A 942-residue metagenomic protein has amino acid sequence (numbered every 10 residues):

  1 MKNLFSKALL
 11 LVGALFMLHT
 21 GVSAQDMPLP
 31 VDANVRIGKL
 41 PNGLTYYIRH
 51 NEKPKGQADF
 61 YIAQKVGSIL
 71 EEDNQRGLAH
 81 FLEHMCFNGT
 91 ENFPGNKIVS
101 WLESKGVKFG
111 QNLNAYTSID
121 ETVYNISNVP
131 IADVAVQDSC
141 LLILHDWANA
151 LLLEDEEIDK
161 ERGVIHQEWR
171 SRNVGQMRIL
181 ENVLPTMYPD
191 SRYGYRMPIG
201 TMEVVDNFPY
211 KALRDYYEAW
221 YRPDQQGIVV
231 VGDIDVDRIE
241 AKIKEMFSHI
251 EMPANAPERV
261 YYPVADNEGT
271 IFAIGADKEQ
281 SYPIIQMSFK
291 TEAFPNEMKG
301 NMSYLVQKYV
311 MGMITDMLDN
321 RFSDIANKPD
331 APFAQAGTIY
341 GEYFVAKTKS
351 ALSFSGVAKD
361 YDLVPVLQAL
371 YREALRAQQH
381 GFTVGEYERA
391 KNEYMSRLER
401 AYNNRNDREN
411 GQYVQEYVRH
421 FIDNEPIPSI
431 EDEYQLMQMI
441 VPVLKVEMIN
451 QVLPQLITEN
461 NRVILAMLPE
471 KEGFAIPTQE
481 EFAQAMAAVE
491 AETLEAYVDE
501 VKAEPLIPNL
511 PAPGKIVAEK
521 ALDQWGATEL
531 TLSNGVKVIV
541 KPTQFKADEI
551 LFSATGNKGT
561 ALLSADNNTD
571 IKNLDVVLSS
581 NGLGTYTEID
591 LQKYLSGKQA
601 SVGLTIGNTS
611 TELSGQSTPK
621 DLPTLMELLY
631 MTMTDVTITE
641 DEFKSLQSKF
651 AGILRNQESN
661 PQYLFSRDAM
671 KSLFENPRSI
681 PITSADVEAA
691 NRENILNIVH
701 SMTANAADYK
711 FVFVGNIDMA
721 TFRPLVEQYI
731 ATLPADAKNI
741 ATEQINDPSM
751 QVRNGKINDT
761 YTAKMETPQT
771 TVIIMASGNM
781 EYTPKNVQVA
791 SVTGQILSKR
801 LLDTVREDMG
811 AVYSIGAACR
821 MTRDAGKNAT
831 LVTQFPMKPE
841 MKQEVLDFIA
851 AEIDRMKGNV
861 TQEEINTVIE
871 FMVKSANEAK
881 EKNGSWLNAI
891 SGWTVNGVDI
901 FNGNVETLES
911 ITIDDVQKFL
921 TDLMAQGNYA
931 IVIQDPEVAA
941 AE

Functional and structural regions predicted by a protein language model:
M1-K7: Positively charged n-region of N-terminal signal peptides that target proteins for export
A8-H19: Bacterial N-terminal signal peptides
A24-I48, D235-Y309, I314-D319, S323 (+9 more regions): Proteolytic maturation boundary segments
R49, P54-E71, L78-A79, N96-D146 (+15 more regions): M16 family metallopeptidases and their MPP-like homologs
L78-C86, I314, L574: Active-site His/Glu-centered metal-binding helix of metallohydrolases
W101, A150-L153, E157-I158, L444-M448 (+4 more regions): Peptidyl-prolyl cis-trans isomerase
A150, R162, Q176, L213-K244 (+3 more regions): Non-catalytic, conformational "gating/processing" segments within enzyme and secreted inhibitor domains
E157-A212, Y216-Q225, V229-V231, V236-K244 (+2 more regions): Hydrophobic, small-residue-rich alpha-helical packing segments that form membrane-like cores
